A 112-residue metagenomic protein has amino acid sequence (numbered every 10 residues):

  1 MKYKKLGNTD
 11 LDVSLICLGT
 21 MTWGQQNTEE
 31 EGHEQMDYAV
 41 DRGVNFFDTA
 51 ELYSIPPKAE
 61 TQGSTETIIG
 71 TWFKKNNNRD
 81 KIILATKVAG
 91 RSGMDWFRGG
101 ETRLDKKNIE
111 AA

Functional and structural regions predicted by a protein language model:
M1-I83: N-terminal binding-site loop/beta-alpha segment at the start of enzyme catalytic domains that lines or forms
Y53-P57, S92-F97: A short acidic, helix-capping loop that chelates divalent metal ions and anchors anionic groups
D80-S92: A short, structured active-site edge motif that brings together acidic residues
G93-A112: Glycine/proline-rich, positively charged, aromatic-decorated active-site loop/lid region on the catalytic face
